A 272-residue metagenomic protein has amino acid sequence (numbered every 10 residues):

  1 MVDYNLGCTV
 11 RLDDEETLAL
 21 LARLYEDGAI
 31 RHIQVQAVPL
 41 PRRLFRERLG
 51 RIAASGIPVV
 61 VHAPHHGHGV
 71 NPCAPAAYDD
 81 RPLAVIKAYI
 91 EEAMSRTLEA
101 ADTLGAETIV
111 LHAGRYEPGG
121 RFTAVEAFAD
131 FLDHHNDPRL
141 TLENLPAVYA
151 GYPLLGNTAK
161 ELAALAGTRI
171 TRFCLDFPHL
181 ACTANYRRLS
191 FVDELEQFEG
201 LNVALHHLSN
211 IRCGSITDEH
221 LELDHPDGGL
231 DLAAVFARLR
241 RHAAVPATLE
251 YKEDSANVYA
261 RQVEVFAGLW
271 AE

Functional and structural regions predicted by a protein language model:
M1-A88, E92-S95, R172, E272: N-terminal pre-domain/capping segments
V2-V10, R31-V35, V59-A63, I109-L111 (+4 more regions): Hydrophobic faces of well-ordered beta-strands that scaffold small-molecule active sites in alpha/beta enzyme cores
T9-D13, Q36-L40, P64-H66, G114-Y116 (+4 more regions): Active-site beta-loop-alpha junctions enriched in small/polar residues
L21-G28, R42-H68, S95-G105, E126-D137 (+4 more regions): Acidic (Asp/Glu)-rich catalytic clusters
A37-R43, R115-V125, V148-A159, H179-V192 (+1 more regions): Active-site glycine- and acidic-residue-rich loops that bind and position anionic ligands or nucleotide-like cofactors
V70-E91, Y152-G156, H179-A244, E253: Gly/Pro-rich active-site loop or hairpin
P72-R172: Active-site acidic/histidine proton-transfer and metal-coordination neighborhood in alpha/beta enzyme cores
A256-E272: C-terminal helical cap(s) of enzyme catalytic domains, especially alpha/beta-barrels
